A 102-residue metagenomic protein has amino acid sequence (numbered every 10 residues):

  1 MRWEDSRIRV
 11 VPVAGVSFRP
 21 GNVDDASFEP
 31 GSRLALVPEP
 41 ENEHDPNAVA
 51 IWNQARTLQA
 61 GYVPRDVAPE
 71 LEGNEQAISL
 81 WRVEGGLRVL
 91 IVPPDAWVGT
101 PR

Functional and structural regions predicted by a protein language model:
M1-R102: Conserved active-site motif detector
